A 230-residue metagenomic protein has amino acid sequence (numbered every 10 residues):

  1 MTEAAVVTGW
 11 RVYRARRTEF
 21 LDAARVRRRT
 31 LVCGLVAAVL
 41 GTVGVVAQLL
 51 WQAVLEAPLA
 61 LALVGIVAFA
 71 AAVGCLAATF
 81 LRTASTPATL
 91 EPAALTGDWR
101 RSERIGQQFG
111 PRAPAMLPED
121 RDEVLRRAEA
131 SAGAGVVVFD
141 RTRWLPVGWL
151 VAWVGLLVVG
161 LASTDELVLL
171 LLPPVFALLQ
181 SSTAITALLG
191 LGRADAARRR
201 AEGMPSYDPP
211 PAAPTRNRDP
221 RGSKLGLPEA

Functional and structural regions predicted by a protein language model:
M1-V64, A128-T142, S181-P205: Cytosolic-side membrane-entry/anchor segment at the start of a transmembrane helix
A47-A53, T79, G155-T164: Hydrophobic alpha-helical transmembrane segments
E56-A70, L145-W149, V158-L178: Hydrophobic alpha-helical transmembrane segments
V64-G97: Hydrophobic alpha-helical membrane-embedded segments
A72-C75, L171-L189: Transmembrane alpha-helical hairpins and terminal membrane-anchor modules
A84-A132: Charge-rich cytosolic interhelical loops and cytosolic tails of multi-pass membrane proteins
W149-A152, Q180, P205-S206: Membrane-proximal, non-transmembrane interaction modules that couple membrane proteins to downstream assemblies
T186-A230: Cytosolic/matrix-facing juxtamembrane and C-terminal tails of multi-pass cellular membrane proteins
